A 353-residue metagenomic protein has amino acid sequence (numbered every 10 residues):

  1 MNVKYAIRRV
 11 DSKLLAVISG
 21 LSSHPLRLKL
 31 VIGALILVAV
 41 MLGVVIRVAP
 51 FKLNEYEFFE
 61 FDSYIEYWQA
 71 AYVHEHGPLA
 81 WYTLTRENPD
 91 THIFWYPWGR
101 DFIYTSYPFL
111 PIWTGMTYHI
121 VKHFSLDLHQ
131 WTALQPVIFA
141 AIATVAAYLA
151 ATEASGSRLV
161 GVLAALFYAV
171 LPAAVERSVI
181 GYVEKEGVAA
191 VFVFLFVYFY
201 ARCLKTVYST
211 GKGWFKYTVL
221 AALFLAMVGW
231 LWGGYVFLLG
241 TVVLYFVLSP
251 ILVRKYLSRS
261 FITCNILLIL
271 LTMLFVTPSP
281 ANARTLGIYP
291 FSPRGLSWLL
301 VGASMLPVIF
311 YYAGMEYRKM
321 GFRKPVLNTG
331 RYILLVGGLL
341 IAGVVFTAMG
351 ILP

Functional and structural regions predicted by a protein language model:
M1-A49, F61, V162, E316 (+1 more regions): Start-transfer (signal-anchor) and selected internal transmembrane alpha helices of multi-pass inner/ER membrane
K29-G33, V160, R202, G213-L220 (+2 more regions): Membrane-interfacial loop-to-transmembrane alpha-helix junctions, especially the N-terminal start
G43, L84-T91, L134-A154, R158-Y208 (+2 more regions): Membrane-embedded helix bundles of polyisoprenyl
V45-F61, R284, A348-P353: Helix-to-loop transition at the C-terminal end of transmembrane segments
E55-Q69, P78-T91, F102-W113: Extracytoplasmic catalytic/substrate-binding loops of multi-pass membrane glycan-assembly enzymes
T85-W95, R100, Y118-H129, F167 (+1 more regions): Transmembrane helical cores of multi-pass ion-transport proteins
Y96-I112, K122-V145, V179-V183, G187: Loop-to-helix entry region of an early transmembrane alpha helix in multi-pass inner-membrane enzymes
L238-Y332: Perimembrane helix-loop-helix junctions
